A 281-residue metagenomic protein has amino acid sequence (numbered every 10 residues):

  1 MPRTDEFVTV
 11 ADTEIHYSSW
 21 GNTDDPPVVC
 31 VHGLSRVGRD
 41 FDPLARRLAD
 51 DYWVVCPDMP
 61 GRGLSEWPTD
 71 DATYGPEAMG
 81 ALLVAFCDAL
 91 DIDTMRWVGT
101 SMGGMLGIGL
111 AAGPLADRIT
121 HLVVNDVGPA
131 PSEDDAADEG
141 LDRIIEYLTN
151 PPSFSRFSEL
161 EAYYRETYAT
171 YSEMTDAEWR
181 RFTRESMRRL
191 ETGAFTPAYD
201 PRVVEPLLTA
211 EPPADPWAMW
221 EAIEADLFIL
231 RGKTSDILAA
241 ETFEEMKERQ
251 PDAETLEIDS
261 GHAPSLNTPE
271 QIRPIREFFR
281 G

Functional and structural regions predicted by a protein language model:
M1-V28, D50-Y52, I92-D93, T120 (+2 more regions): Alpha/beta-hydrolase fold catalytic core
T13-W67: Conserved HGGG/HGGXW glycine-rich cap/lid loop of the alpha/beta-hydrolase fold
P43, V55-V98, M102, G113: Active-site loop/oxyanion-hole signature of alpha/beta-hydrolase fold enzymes
D93-A137: Conserved hydrolase catalytic core segment
P151-A210: Conserved alpha/beta-hydrolase catalytic His-Asp/Glu region
R188-E248: Conserved serine/cysteine hydrolase catalytic core
R249-H262: Catalytic histidine neighborhood in serine/cysteine hydrolases with alpha/beta-hydrolase-type architecture
S260-E270: Catalytic histidine-centered segment of alpha/beta-hydrolase-like enzymes
